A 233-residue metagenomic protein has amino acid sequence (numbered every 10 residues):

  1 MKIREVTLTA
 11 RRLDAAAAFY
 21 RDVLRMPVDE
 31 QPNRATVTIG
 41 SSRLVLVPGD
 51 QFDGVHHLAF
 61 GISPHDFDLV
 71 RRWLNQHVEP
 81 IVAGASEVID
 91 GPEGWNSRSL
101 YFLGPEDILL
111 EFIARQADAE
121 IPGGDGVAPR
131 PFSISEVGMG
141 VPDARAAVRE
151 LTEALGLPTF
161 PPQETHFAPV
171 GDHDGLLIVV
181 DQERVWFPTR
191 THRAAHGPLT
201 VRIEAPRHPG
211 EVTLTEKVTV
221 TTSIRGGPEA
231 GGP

Functional and structural regions predicted by a protein language model:
M1-I3, T9-E30, I39-A83, L103-P233: Glyoxalase I/VOC metalloenzyme domain signal
V82-G91: Short, basic/aromatic recognition patches
G94-S97: Short, small/polar residue-rich loop motifs at catalytic or cofactor-binding pockets
S99-Y101: Short hydrophobic/aromatic beta-strand element in the GNAT-like acyltransferase core that lines or flanks the acyl-donor
